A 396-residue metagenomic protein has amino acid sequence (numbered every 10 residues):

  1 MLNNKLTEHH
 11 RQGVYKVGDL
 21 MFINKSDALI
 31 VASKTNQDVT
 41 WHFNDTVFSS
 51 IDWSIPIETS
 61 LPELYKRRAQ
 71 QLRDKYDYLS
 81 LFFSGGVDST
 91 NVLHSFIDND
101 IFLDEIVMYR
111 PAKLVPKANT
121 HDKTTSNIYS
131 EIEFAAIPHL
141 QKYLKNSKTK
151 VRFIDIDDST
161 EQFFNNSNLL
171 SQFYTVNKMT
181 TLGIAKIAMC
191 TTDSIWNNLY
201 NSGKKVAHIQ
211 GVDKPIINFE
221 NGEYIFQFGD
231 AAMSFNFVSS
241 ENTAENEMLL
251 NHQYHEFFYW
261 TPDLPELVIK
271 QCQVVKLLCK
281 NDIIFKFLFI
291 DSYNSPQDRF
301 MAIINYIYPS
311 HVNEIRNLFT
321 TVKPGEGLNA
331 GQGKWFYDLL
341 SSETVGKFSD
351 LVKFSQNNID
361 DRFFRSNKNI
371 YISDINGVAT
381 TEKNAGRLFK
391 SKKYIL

Functional and structural regions predicted by a protein language model:
L2-E58, P62-Y78, I101-L396: Nucleotide-activated chemistry modules centered on ATP-dependent adenylation/adenylyltransferase
G86: Conserved G/P- and acidic residue-centered "switch" motifs that form tight phosphate/ATP-binding loops in soluble
N91-D98: Active-site signature of alpha/beta-hydrolase-fold catalytic machinery across serine- and Asp/Cys-nucleophile hydrolases
